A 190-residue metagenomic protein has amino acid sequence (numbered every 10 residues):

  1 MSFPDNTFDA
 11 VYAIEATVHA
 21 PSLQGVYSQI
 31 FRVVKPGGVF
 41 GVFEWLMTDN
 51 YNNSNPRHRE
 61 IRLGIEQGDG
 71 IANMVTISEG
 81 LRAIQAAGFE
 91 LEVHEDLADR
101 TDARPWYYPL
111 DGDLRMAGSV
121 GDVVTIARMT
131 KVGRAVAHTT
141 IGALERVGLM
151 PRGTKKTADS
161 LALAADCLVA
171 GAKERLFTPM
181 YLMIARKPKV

Functional and structural regions predicted by a protein language model:
M1, H19, T48: Active-site loop signature of alpha/beta-hydrolase-fold enzymes
M1-V11: A short acidic, Gly/Pro-enriched loop at the edge of an enzyme's catalytic core that lines a small-molecule cofactor
T7, P36, G88-E90: Short loop/turn motifs at secondary-structure junctions
D9-S22: A short SAM/SAH-binding and catalytic strip from SAM-dependent methyltransferases
Q24-V39: A short glycine-rich, Lys/Arg-flanked "PGG" loop and its adjoining helix->strand segment in the class I
V42-E44: Acidic carboxylate diad motif detector
S54-F177, P188-K189: Substrate-binding/catalytic lobe of Class I Rossmann-like enzymes that use SAM or dcSAM, i.e., the mid-to-C-terminal
L182-R186: Short, well-ordered beta-strand micro-motif
